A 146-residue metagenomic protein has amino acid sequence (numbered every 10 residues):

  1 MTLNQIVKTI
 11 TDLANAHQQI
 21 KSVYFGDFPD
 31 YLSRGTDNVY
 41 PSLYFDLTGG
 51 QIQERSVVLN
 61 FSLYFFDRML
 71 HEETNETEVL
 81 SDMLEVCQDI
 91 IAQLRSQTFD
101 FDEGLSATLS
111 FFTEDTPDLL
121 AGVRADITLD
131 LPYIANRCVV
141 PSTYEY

Functional and structural regions predicted by a protein language model:
M1-E54, C138-P141, Y146: Small/polar-rich, solvent-exposed N-terminal microdomains that initiate assembly or binding
Q5, V58, E85, D89: Short, well-structured alpha-helical interface segments that form or flank functional binding sites
S22, G35-P41, S81-P132: Acidic-leaning, charged glycine-interspersed low-complexity segments
G50-S56, D115-L120: Short, solvent-exposed beta-strand/turn "edge" segments of beta-rich domains on protein surfaces
I52, L70-E73, Q97: Amphipathic alpha-helical interaction segments
R55-L70, A121-P132: Oligomerization/assembly interface segments of phage tail-like spikes and tubes
H71-M83: Short histidine-centered catalytic/ligand-binding loop motif
